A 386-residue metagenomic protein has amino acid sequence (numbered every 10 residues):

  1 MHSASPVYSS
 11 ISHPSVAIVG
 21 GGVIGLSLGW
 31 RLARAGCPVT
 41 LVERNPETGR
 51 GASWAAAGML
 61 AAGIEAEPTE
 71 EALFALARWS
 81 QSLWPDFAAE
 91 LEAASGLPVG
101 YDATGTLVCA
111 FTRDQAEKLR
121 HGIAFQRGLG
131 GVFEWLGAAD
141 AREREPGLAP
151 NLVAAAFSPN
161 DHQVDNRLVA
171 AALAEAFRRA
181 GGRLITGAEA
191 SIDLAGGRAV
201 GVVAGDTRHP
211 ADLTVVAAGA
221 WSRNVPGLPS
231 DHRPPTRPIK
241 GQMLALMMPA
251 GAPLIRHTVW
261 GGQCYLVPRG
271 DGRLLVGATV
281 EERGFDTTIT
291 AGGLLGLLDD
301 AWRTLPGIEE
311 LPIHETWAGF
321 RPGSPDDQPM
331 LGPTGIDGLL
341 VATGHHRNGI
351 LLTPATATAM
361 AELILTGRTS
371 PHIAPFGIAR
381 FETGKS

Functional and structural regions predicted by a protein language model:
M1-V16, R34: Extreme N-terminal leader/targeting segments of oxidoreductases
P14-T40: N-terminal Rossmann-like FAD-binding beta1-loop-alpha1 element of flavoenzymes
W30-A35, V42-N45, G58-L60, L97-Y101 (+2 more regions): Active-site substrate-recognition segment that forms the wall of the catalytic cavity or substrate channel
G58-R144, D300-W302: Dinucleotide-binding Rossmann-like beta1-alpha1 core, especially the glycine-rich loop that anchors the ADP
L97-A110, G122-I123, L129-A180, T279-R283 (+2 more regions): Helix-loop-beta segment of a Rossmann-like dinucleotide-binding subdomain
A156-D212: Helical element adjacent to the flavin cofactor pocket in flavoenzyme catalytic cores
N166, L305-S386: C-terminal catalytic lobe of FAD-dependent flavoproteins
